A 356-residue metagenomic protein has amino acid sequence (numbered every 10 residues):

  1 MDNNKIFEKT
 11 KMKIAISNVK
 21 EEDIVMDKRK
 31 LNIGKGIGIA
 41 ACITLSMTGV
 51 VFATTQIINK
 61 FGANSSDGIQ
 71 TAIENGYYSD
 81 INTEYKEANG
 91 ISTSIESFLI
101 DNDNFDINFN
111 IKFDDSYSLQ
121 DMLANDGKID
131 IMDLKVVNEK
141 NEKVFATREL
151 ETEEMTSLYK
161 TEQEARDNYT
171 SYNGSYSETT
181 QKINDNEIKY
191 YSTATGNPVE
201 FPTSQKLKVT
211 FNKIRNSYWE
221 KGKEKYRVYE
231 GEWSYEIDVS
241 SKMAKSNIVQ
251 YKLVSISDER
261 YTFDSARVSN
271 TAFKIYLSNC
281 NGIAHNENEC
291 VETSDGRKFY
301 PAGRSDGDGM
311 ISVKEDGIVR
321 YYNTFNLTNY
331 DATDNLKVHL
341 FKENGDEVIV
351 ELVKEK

Functional and structural regions predicted by a protein language model:
M1-I33: Disordered, charged N-terminal biogenesis/targeting segments of membrane/secreted proteins
N3-K5, K9, S46, V50 (+1 more regions): Intrinsic-disorder-associated interaction segments
M26-T54: Internal signal-anchor transmembrane helix that establishes type II topology
V51-K356: Alpha-helical, hydrophobic structural elements that either
